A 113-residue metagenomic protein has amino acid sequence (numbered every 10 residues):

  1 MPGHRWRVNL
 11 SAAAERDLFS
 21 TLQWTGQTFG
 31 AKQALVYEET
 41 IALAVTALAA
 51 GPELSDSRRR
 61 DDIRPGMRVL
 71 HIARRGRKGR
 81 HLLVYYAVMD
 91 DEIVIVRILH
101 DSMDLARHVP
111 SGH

Functional and structural regions predicted by a protein language model:
M1-V69: Basic, Lys/Arg-enriched alpha-helical interface segments
R74-H113: Enriched for short, Lys/Arg-rich terminal
